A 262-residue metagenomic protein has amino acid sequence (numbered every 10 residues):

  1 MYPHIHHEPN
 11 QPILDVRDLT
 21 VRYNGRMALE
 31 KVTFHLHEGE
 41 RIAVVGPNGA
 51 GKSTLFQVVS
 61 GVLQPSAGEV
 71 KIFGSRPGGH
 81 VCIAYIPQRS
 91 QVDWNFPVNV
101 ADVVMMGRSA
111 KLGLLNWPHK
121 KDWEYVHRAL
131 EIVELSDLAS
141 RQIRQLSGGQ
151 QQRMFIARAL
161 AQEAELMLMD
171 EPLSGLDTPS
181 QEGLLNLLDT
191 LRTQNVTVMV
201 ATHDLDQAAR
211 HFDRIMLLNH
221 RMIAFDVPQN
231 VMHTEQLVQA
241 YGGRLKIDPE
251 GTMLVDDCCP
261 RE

Functional and structural regions predicted by a protein language model:
V45-P47: The feature captures the beta-strand-to-loop junction immediately N-terminal to the Walker
S60: Helix-to-loop junction immediately C-terminal to a conserved catalytic motif
G68-I83: Conserved ABC transporter NBD signature motif
K120-L138: Conserved ABC ATPase "signature" region
Q142-L146, Q150: Conserved ABC ATPase signature
M167-E171: Catalytic Walker B motif of ABC-type/P-loop ATPase nucleotide-binding domains
N230-E235, Q239-E262: ABC ATPase nucleotide-binding domains
